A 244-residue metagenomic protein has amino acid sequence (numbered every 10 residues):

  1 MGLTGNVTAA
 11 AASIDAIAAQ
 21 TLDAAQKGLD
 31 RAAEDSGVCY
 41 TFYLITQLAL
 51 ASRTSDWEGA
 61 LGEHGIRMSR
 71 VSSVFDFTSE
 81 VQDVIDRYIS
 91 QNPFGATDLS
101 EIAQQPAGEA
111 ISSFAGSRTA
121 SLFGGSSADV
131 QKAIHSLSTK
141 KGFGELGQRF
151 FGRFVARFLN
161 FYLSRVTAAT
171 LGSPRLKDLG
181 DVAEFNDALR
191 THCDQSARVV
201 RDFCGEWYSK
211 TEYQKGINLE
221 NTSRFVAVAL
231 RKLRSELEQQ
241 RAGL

Functional and structural regions predicted by a protein language model:
M1-G95, A242-L244: Extended, helix-rich scaffolding/adaptor regions
T4, A11-I14, A19, Q26 (+5 more regions): Intrinsically disordered, low-complexity regions
E34-D35, T139-K140, G144, Q148 (+4 more regions): Polar helix-capping/helix-linker motif
Y40-Y43, Y88, Y162, Y208 (+1 more regions): Sequence-level detector for tyrosine residue identity
W57-F154: Long amphipathic alpha-helical segments with strong coiled-coil/leucine-zipper propensity
D83-S90, I102, P106-A120, N160 (+6 more regions): Solvent-exposed flexible segments
S121-S196: Conserved binding-pocket/active-site segment within a compact domain
G172-L244: Alpha-helical oligomerization segments
